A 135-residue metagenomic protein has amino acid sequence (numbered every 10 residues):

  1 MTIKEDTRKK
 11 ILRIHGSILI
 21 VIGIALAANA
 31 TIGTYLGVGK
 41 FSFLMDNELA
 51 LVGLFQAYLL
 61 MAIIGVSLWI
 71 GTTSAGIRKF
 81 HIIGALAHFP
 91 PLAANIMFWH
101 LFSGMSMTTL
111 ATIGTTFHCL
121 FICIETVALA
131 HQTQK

Functional and structural regions predicted by a protein language model:
M1-R8: Short, Lys/Arg-rich, polar N-terminal cytosolic tail immediately upstream of the first transmembrane signal-anchor
R8-L12, N47-L54, H81-A87, A111: Juxtamembrane helix-loop boundaries in multi-pass membrane proteins
K10-I14, L19-V52: Membrane-helix boundary elements
I11-G23, A75-I82, T112-F121: Alpha-helical transmembrane segments of integral membrane proteins, especially early/N-terminal helices
I20-I24, N29, E48-I70, A85-A93 (+1 more regions): Core segments of alpha-helical transmembrane spans in multipass integral membrane proteins
A75-M97: Cytoplasmic juxtamembrane regions at transmembrane-helix boundaries
A93-I113, A130-H131: Membrane-helix boundary connector in multi-pass membrane proteins
T116-K135: Membrane-water interface at the C-terminal end of transmembrane alpha helices
